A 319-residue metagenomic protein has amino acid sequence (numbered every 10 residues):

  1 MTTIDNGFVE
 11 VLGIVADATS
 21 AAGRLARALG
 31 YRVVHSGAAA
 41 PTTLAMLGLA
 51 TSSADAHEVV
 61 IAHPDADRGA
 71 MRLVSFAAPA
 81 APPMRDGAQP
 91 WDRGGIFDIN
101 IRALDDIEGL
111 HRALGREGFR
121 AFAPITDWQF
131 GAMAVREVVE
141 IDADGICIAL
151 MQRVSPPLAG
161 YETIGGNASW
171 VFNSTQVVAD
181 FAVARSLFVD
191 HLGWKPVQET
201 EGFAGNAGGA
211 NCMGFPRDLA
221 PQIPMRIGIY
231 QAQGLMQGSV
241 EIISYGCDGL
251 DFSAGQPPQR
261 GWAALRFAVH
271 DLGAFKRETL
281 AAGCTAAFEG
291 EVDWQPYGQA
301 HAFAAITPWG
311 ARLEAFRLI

Functional and structural regions predicted by a protein language model:
T3, G13-R68, W128-G131, V177-M236 (+2 more regions): Core segments of cupin and vicinal oxygen chelate
N6-D17, H57-A78, P82-L114, R136-I141 (+4 more regions): Vicinal oxygen chelate
G30-V33, G115-A121, V189-P196, L280-A287: A SAM-dependent methyltransferase catalytic signature shared across enzymes that methylate proteins
G37-H57, A77-F97, R116-R136, S155-W170 (+4 more regions): A cross-kingdom feature marking solvent-exposed beta-strand/loop segments within repeated, beta-rich binding/scaffold
R72-P79, V138-E162, L313: Short, structured interface segments
I107-H111, R120-P124, C147: Short secondary-structure capping/junction motifs at helix and strand boundaries
G234, P308-R317: Acidic, proline/glycine-rich low-complexity IDRs
I242, D293-W294, R317-I319: A short, acidic, flexible beta-alpha connecting loop/helix-capping segment that sits on the rim of active
